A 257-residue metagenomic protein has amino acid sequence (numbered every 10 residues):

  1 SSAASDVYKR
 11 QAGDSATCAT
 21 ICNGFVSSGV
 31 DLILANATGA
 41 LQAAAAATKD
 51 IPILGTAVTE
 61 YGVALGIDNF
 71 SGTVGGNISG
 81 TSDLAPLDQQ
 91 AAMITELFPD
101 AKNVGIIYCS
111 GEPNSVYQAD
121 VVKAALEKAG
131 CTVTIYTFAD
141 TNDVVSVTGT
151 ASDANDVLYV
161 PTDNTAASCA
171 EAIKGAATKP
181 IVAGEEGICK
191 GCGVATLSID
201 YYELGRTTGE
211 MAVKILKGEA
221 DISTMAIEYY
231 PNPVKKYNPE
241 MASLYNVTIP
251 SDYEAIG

Functional and structural regions predicted by a protein language model:
S1-Y8: Short, small-residue-biased leader/transition segments that mark boundaries at the very start of proteins
K9-A16, T81-D88, Y108-Q118, V133-V144 (+4 more regions): Hinge/beta->alpha junction and helix N-cap segments in small-molecule ligand-binding domains
R10-D68, T162-A176, V182-G184: Beta-alpha junction/loop-to-helix N-cap segments that form part of ligand/metal-binding clefts
Y61-K102, I199-A220: Hydrophobic alpha-helical segments within soluble ligand-binding/sensing domains
S79-L126, M225-M241: An alpha-beta-alpha
P113-K179, E185: Pocket-lining segment of extracytoplasmic ligand-binding domains
K179-A195, P233-V234: Periplasmic-binding protein-like
K214-G257: Hinge/cleft segment of the Venus flytrap/periplasmic-binding protein
